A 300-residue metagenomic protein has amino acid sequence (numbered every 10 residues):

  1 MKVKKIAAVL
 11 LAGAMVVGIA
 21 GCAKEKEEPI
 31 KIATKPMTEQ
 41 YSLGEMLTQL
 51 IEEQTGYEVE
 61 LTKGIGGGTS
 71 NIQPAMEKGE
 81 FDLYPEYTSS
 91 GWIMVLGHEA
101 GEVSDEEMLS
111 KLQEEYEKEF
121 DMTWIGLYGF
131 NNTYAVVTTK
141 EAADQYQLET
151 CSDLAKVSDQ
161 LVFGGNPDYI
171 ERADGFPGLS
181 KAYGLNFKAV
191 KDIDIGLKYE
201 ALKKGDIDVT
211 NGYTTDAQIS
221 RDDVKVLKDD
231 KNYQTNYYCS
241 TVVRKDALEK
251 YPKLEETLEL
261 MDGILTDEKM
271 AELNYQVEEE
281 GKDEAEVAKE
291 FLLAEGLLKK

Functional and structural regions predicted by a protein language model:
V17-G21: C-terminal motif of bacterial Sec signal peptides marking the signal peptidase cleavage site
E25-E39, Y57-G64, D159-G165: Short, well-ordered beta-strand elements
T38, L61-P74, G91, P167 (+1 more regions): Short helix-initiation/N-cap motifs at beta->coil->alpha
T38-E58, M76, F81, P177 (+1 more regions): Short, polar/charged alpha-helical segment
I65-G68, G79-W92, M108-L109, T138-T139 (+4 more regions): Beta->alpha turn/N-cap motifs
D82, D159-D230: Ligand-binding pocket segment of bilobal, Venus flytrap-like solute-binding proteins
V95-E106, S110-I125, D206, Q218-N232: Ligand-binding "clamshell"
E106-V162, K245, G263-D267: A conserved helix-loop-strand patch within extracytoplasmic ligand-binding domains of the periplasmic binding
